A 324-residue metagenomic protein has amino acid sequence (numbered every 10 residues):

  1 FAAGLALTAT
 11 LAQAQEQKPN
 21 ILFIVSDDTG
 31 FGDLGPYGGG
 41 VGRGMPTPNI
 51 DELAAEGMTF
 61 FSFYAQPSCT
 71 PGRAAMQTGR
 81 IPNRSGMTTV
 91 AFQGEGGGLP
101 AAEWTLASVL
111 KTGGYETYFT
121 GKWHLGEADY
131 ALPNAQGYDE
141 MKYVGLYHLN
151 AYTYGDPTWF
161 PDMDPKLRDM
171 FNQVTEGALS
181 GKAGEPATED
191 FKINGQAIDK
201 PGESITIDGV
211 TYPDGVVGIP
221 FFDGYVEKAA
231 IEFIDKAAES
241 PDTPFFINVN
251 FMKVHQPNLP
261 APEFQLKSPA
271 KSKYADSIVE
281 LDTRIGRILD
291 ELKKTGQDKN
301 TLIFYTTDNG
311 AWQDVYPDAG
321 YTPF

Functional and structural regions predicted by a protein language model:
F1-A6, A12-F324: Formylglycine-dependent sulfatase
